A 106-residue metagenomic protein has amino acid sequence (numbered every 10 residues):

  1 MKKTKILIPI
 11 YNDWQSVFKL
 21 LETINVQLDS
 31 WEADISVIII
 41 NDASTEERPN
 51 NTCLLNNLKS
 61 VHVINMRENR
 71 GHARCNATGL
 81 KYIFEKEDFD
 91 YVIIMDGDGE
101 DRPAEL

Functional and structural regions predicted by a protein language model:
K3-K5, S36: Cell-envelope/extracellular polymer assembly enzymes that use nucleotide-activated donors
D13-L28, E47: Short, well-formed alpha-helical segments that are part of the catalytic scaffolds of diverse glycosyltransferases
I24, G79, D98: Residue-level signature of catalytic and energy-coupling elements of molecular machines, predominantly ATP/GTP-dependent
A33-S44, N65-M66: Short beta-strand/loop segment that forms part of the nucleotide-sugar
N41-N51, G99: A conserved acidic beta->alpha catalytic loop
R48-P49, N76, A104-L106: Acidic donor-diphosphate engagement hotspot in glycosyltransferases and nucleotidyltransferases that stabilizes
T52-K86, Y91: Conserved donor nucleotide-binding strand/loop of the catalytic core
D88-E100: Short beta-strand-to-loop acidic/aromatic patch adjacent to the donor-nucleotide binding site
